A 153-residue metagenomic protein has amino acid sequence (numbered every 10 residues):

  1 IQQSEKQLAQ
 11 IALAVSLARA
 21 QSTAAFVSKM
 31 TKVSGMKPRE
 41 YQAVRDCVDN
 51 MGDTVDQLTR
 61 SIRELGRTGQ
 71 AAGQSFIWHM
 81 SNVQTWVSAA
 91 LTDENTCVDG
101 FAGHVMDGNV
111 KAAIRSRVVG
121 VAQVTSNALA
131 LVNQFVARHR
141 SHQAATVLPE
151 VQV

Functional and structural regions predicted by a protein language model:
I1-V153: Folded extracytoplasmic luminal domains of secretory or organellar precursors
